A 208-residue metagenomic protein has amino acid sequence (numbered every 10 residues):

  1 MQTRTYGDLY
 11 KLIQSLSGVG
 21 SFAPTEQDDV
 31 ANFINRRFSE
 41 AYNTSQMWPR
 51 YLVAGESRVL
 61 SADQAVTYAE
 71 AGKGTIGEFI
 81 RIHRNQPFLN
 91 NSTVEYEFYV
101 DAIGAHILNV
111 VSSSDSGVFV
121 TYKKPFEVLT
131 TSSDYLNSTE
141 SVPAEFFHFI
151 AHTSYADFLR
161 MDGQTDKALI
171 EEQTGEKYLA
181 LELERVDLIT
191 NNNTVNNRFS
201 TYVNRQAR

Functional and structural regions predicted by a protein language model:
M1-R208: Glycine-enriched, solvent-exposed interface loops adjoining structured elements
